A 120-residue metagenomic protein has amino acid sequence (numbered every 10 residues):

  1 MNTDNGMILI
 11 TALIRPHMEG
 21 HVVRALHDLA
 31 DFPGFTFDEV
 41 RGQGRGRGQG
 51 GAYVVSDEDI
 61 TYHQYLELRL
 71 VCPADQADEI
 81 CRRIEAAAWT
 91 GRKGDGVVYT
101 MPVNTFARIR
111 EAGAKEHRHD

Functional and structural regions predicted by a protein language model:
M1-D120: Positively charged, small/polar-rich N-terminal and surface patches that mediate targeting and assembly and bind
